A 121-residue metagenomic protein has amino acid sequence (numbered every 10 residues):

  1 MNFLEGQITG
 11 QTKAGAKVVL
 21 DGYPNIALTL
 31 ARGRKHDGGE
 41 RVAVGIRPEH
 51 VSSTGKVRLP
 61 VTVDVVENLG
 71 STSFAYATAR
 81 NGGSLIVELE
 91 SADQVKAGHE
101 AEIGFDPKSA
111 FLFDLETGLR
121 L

Functional and structural regions predicted by a protein language model:
M1-L121: Non-catalytic connector elements of ABC transporters
